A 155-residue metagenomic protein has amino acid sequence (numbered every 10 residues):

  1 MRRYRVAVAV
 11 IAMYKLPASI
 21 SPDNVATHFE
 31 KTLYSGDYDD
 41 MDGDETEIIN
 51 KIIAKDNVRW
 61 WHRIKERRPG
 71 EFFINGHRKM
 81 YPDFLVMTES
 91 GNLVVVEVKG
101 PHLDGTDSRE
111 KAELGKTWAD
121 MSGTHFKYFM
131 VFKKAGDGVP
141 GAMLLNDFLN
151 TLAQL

Functional and structural regions predicted by a protein language model:
M1-L155: Electrostatic, structured charged patches in enzyme active sites and in nucleic-acid/phosphate-binding
